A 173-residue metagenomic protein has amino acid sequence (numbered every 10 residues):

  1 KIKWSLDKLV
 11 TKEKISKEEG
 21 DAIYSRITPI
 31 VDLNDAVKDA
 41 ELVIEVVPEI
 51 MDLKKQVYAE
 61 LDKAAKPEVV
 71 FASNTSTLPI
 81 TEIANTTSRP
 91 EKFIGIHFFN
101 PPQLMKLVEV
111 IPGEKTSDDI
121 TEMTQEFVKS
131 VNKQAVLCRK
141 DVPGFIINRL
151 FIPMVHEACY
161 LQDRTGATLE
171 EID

Functional and structural regions predicted by a protein language model:
K1-A40, I50-D52, Q56: Conserved N-terminal Rossmann-fold NAD(P) cofactor-binding segment
K1-D21, V110-T121, A135, P143-F151: Rossmann-like dinucleotide-binding cores of NAD(P)H-dependent redox enzymes
K3-E13, I44, A65, T87 (+3 more regions): Structural signal for hydrophobic packing residues in well-ordered secondary-structure cores of soluble enzyme domains
I27-P29, F93, A135: Generic structural signal for residues in well-ordered beta-strands
V31, S73-T75, R139-K140: Short loop/edge segments at beta-strand edges and connector loops that shape dinucleotide/nucleotide cofactor-binding
L42, V47-E109: Rossmann-like NAD(P)(H) cofactor-binding subdomain of soluble oxidoreductases
R89, V110-D141, P153-D173: Internal alpha-helical scaffold of NAD(P)-dependent oxidoreductase catalytic cores
